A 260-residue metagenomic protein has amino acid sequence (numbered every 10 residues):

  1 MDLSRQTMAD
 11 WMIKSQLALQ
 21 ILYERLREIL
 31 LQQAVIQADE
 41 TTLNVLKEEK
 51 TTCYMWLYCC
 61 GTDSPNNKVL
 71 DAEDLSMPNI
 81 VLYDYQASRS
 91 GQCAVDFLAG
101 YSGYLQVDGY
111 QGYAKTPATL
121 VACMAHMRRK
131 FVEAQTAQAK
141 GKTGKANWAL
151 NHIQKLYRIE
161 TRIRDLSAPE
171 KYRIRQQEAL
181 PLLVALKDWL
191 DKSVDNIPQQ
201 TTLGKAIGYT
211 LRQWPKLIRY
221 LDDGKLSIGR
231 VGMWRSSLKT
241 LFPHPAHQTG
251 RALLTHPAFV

Functional and structural regions predicted by a protein language model:
M1-V260: Catalytic center-proximal scaffold of phosphoryl-transfer enzymes
